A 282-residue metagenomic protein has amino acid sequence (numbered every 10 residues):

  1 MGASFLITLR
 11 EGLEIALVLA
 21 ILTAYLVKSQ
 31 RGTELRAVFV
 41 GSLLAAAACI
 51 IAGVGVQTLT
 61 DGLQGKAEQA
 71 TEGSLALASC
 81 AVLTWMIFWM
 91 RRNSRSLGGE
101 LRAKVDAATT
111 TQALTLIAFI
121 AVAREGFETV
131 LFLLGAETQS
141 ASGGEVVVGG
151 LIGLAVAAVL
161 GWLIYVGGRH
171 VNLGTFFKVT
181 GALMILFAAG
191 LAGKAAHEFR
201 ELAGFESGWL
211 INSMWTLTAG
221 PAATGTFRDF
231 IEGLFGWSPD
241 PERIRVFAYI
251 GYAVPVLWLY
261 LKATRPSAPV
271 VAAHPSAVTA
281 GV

Functional and structural regions predicted by a protein language model:
M1-V282: Multi-pass alpha-helical transmembrane bundle typical of ion/small-solute transporters and intramembrane aspartyl
